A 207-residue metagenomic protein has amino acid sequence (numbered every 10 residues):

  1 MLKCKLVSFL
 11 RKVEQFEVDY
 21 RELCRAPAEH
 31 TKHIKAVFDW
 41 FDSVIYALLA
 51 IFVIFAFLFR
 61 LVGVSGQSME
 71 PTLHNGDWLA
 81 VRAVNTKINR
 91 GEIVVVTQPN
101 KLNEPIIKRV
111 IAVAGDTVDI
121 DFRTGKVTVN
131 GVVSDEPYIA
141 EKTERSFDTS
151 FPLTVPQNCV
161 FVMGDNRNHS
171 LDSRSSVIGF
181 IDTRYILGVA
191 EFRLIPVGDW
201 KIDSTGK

Functional and structural regions predicted by a protein language model:
M1-P105, I181-K207: Protein maturation boundaries and topogenic segments
W78, I93, T117, C159-V160: Residue-level marker of beta-strand positions
K108-D119: RNA pseudouridine synthases
T128-G131: Short strand-turn-strand beta-turns centered on an Asx-Gly dipeptide
T143-N158: Acidic loop->beta-strand submotif enriched in PP2C/PPM serine/threonine phosphatases
G164: Phosphate/adenylate-binding glycine loop and adjacent helical scaffold
